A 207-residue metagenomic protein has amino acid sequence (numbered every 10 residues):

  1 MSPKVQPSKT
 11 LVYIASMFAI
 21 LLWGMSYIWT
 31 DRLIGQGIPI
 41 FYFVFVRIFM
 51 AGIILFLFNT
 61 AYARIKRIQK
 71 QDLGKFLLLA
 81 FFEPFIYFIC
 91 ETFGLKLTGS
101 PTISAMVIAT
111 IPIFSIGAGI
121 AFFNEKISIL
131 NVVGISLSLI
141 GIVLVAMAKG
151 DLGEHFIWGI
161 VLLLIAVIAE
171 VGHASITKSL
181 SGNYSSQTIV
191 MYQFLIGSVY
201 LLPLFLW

Functional and structural regions predicted by a protein language model:
M1-V46, E154-S179, Y200-P203: Glycine-/small-residue-enriched transmembrane alpha-helix faces in small-molecule transporters and effluxers
M17, Q71-L78, I127-L139, I160 (+1 more regions): Cytoplasmic-side transmembrane-helix entry/capping segments in multi-pass membrane proteins
L22, S26-Y27, F56-S104, L144: Specific transmembrane alpha-helical segments of multi-pass solute transporters/efflux pumps, especially DMT/EamA
L33, F43, R47, G94 (+5 more regions): Hydrophobic/aromatic residues within transmembrane alpha-helices of multi-pass small-molecule transporters
G35-Y42, I89-I108, G182-T188: Structural motif at transmembrane-helix junctions in multi-pass transporters
M50-I54, V107-A121, S136-L137, L195-Y200: Alpha-helical transmembrane segments of compact multi-pass small-molecule transporters, enriched in specific families
L55, A118, I127-A148, L201: Hydrophobic transmembrane alpha-helices of multi-pass small-molecule transport proteins
I86-T92, V143-L152, G197-W207: Hydrophobic alpha-helical transmembrane segments in multi-pass integral membrane proteins
